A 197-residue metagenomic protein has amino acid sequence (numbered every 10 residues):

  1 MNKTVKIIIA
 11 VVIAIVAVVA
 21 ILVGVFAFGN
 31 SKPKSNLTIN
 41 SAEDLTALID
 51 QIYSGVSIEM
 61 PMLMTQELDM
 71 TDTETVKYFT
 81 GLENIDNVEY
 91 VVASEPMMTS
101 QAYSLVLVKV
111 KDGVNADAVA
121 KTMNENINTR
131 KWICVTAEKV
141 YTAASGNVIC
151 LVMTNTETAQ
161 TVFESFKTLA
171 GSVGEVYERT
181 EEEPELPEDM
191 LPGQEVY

Functional and structural regions predicted by a protein language model:
N2-S104, V110-Y197: Soluble, non-membrane globular domain cores that form compact, hydrophobic packing and curved binding surfaces
